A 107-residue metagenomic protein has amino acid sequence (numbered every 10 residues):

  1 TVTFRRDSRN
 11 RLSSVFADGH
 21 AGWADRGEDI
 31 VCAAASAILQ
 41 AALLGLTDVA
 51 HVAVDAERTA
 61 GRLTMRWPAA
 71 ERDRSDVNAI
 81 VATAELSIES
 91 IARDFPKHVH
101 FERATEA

Functional and structural regions predicted by a protein language model:
T1-I30, Q40, L44-A107: N-terminal intrinsically disordered, cationic/polar leader segments that include organellar targeting peptides
V31-A35: Short, conserved glycine- and acidic-residue-centered signature motifs in active-site or ligand-binding loops
